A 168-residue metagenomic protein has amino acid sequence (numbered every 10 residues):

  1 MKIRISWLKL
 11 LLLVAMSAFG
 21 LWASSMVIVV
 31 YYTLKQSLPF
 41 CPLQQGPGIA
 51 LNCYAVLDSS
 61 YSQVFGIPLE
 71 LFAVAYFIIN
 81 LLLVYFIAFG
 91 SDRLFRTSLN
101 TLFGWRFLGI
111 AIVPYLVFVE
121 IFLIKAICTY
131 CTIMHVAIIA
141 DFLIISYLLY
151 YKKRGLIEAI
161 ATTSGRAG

Functional and structural regions predicted by a protein language model:
K2-G168: Membrane-interfacial helix-loop segments of redox and metal-homeostasis proteins, especially TM-loop-TM junctions
